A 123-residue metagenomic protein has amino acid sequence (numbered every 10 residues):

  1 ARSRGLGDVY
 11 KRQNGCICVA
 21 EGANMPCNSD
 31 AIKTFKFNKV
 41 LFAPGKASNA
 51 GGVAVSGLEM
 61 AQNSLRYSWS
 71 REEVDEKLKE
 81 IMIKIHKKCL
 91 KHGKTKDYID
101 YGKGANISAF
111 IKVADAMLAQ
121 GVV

Functional and structural regions predicted by a protein language model:
A1-Y10: Single conserved hydrophobic/aromatic residue that forms the stacking wall/gate of nucleotide- or nucleobase-binding
G15-V123: Adenosine-phosphate binding glycine-rich loop
